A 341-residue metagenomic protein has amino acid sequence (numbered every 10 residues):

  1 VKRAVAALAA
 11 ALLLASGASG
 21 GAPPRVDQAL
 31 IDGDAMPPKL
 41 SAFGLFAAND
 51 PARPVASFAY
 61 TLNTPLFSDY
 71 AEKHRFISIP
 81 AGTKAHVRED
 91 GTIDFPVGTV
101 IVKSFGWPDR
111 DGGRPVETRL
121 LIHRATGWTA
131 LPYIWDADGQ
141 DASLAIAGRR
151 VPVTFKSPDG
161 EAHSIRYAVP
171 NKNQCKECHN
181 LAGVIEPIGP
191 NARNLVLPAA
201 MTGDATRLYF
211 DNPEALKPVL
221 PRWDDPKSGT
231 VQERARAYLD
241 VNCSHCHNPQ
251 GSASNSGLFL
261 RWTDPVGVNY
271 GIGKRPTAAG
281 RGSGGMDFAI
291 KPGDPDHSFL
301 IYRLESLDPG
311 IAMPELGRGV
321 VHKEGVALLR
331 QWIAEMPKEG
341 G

Functional and structural regions predicted by a protein language model:
V1-A4: Positively charged n-region of N-terminal signal peptides that target proteins for export
A6-A15: Bacterial N-terminal signal peptides
G21-R25, I31, T92, R110-G341: Sequence context surrounding c-type heme c attachment/ligation sites in exported
G21-S78: N-terminal pre-domain segments of enzymes
A85-D90: Short alpha-helix capping/helix-loop boundary micro-motifs
F95-G98: Short, well-ordered loop/turn sites that connect or cap secondary structure elements
